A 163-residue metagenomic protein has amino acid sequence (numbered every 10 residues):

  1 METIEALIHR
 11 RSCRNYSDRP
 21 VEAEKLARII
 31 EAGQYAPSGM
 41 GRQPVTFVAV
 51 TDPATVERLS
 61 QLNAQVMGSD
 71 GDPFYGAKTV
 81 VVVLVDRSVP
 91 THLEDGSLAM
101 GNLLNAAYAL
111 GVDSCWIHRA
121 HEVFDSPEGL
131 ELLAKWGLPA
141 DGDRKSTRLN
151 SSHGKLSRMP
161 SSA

Functional and structural regions predicted by a protein language model:
M1-S152: Acidic, surface-exposed loops and disordered segments
L149-A163: Single conserved hydrophobic/aromatic residue that forms the stacking wall/gate of nucleotide- or nucleobase-binding
